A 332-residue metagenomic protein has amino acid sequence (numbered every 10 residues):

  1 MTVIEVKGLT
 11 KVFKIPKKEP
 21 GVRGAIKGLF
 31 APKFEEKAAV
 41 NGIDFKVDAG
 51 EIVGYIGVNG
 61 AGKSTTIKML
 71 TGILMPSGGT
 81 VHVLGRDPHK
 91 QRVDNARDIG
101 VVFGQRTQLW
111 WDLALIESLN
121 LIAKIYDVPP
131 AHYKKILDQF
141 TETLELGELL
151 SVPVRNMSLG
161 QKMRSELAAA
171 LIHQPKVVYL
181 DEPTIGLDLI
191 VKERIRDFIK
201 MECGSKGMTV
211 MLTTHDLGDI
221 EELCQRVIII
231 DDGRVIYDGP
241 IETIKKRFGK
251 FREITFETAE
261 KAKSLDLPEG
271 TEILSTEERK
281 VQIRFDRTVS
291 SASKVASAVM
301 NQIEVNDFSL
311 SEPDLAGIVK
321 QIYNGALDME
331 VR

Functional and structural regions predicted by a protein language model:
G21-L29, N120, K124, A131-L149: Conserved ABC ATPase "signature" region
Q174: Conserved catalytic motifs of ABC-family nucleotide-binding domains
V178-E182: Catalytic Walker B motif of ABC-type/P-loop ATPase nucleotide-binding domains
R196-D286: ABC transporter nucleotide-binding domain
R287-R332: C-terminal coupling/interaction segments
